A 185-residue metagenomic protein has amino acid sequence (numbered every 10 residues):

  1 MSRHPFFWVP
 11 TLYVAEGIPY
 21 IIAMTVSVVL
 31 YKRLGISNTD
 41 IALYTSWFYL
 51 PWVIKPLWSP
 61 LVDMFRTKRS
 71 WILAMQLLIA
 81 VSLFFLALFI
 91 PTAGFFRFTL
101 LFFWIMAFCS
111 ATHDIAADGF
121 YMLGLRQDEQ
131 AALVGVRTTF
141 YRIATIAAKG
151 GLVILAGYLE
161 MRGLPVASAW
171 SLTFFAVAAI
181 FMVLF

Functional and structural regions predicted by a protein language model:
M1-W52: Helix-loop boundary and gating motifs at the non-cytosolic
I41-M64, L77: Central cavity-lining transmembrane alpha-helices of secondary-active solute carriers, predominantly the Major
P51-K55, A131-G157: Glycine-rich segments within core transmembrane alpha-helices of 12-TM secondary carriers
P60-F65, A87, P91, A147-A169: Transmembrane alpha-helix termini and helix-breaking/packing motifs in multi-pass membrane transporters
I72-F95: C-terminal ends and interior cores of transmembrane alpha-helices in multi-pass membrane transporters/permeases
A74-V81, S168-F185: Symmetry-related core transmembrane helices of the 12-TM Major Facilitator Superfamily/SLC fold
F102-F140: Cytoplasmic helix-loop-helix junction between adjacent transmembrane helices in 12-TM secondary transporters
